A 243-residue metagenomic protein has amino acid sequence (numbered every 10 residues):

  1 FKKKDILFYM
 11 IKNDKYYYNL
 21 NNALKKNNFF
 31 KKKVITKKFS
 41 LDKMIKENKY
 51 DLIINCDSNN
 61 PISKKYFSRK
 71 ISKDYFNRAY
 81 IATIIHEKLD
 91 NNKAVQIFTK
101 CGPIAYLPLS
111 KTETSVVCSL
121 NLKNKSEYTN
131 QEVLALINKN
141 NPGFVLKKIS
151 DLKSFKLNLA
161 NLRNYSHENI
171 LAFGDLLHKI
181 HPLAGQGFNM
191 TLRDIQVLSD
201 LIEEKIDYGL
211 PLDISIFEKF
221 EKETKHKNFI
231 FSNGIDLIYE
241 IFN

Functional and structural regions predicted by a protein language model:
F1-F67, S72-T83: Conserved N-terminal helical subregion
F8, S115-S119, L171: Short hydrophobic beta-strand segments that form the core of ligand-binding sensory/regulatory domains
K31, L183-Q186, E218-T224: A ubiquitous short alpha-helical element
I53-L152: Conserved FAD-binding catalytic core of PHBH/FMO-like flavoproteins
S126-S215: FAD/FMN-dependent oxidoreductases across multiple families
S199-N243: C-terminal helical "tail/cap" subdomain of flavin- and related membrane-associated enzymes
